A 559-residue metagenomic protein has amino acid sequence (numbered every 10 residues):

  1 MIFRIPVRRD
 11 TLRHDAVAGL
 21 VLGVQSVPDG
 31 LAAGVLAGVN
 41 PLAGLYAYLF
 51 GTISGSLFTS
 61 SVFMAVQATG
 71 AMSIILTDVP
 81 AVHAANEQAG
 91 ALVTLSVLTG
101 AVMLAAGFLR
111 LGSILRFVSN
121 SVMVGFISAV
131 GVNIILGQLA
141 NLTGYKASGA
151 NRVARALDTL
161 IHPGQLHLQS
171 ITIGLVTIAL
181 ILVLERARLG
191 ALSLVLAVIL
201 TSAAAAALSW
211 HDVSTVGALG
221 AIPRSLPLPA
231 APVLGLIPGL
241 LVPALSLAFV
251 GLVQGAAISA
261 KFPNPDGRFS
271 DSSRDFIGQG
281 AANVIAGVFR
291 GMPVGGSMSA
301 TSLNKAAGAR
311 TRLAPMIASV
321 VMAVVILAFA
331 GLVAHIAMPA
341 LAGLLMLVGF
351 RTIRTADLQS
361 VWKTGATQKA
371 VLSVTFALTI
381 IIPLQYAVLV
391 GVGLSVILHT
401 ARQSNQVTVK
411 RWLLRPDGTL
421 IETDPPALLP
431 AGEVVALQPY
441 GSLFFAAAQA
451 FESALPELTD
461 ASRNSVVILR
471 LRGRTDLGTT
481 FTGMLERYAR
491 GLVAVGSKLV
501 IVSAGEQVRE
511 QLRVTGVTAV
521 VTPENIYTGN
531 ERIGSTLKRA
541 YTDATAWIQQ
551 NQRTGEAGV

Functional and structural regions predicted by a protein language model:
M1-L414, M484, G516: Transmembrane helical cores of multi-pass ion-transport proteins
G38, L471-R474, Y527-N530: Conserved short loop/turn motifs at secondary-structure junctions
V288, Q438, T528: Thr-Gly-centered strand-to-loop micro-motif
R351-T515, A519, T545-N551: The feature marks cytosolic C-terminal regulatory regions of anion transporters and related permeases
V521-T536: Short acidic-hydrophobic, aromatic-tinged amphipathic segments that line or gate anion-handling sites
L537-V559: Intrinsically disordered or compositionally simple regulatory linkers and C-terminal tails in signal-transduction
